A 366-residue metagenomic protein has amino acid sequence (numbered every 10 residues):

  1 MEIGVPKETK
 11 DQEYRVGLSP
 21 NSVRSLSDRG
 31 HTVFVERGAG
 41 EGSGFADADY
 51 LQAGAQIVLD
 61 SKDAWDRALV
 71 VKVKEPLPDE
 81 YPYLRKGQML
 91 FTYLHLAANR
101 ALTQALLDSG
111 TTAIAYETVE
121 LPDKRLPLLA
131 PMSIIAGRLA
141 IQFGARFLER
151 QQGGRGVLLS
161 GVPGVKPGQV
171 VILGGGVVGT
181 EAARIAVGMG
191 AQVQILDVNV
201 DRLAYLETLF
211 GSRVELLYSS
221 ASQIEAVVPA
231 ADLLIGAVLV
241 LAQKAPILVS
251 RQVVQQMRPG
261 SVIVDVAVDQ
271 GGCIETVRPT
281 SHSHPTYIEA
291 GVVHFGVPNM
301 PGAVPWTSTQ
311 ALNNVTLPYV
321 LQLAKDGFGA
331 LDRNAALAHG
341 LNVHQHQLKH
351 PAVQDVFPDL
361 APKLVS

Functional and structural regions predicted by a protein language model:
P6-G42, Q151-L239, T286: Glycine-rich phosphate/diphosphate-binding loop of Rossmann-like nucleotide-binding domains
Q12-G17, D79-L84, T92, V240-V249 (+1 more regions): Glycine/threonine-rich flexible loop motifs
F34-I57: N-terminal beta-loop-helix "entrance" segment that forms/cooperates in small-molecule cofactor or anionic ligand
G54-D66, L217-V227: Short acidic low-complexity segments
A64-R67, K86, P229-A230, R258-P259: Alpha-helix C-terminal capping/helix-to-coil transition sites in glycosyltransferase folds
W65, L69-L148: Phosphate/diphosphate ligand-binding glycine-rich loop within oxidoreductases
E117-F143, F147-L158, P167, V268 (+1 more regions): Adenosine-phosphate binding glycine-rich loop
T208-A290: Rossmann-like adenosine-cofactor binding region
